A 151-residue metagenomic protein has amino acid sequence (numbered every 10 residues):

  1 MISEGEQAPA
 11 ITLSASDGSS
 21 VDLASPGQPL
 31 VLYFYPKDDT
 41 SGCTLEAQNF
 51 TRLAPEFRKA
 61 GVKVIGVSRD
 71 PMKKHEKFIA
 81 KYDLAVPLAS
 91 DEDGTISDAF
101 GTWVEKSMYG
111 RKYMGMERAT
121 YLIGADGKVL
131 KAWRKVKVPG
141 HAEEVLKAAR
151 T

Functional and structural regions predicted by a protein language model:
M1-T151: Chalcogenol-based redox active-site neighborhoods
